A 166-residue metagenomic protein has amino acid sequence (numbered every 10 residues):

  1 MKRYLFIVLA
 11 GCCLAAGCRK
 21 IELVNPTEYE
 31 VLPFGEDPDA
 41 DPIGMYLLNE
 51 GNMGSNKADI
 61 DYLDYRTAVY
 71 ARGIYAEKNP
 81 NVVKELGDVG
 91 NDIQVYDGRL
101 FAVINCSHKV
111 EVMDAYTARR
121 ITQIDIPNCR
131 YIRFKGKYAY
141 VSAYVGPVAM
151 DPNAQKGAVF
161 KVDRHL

Functional and structural regions predicted by a protein language model:
M1-I7, G11, A15-M45: Bacterial Sec-dependent N-terminal signal peptides
E22-T27, V69-E85, Y116-I124, L166: A short beta-strand motif characteristic of beta-propeller blades
E30-G35, G87-D92, P127-G136: Repeated scaffold domains used in trafficking and secretory/extracellular systems, primarily beta-propellers
D41-M45, D97-R99, G136-K137: Short coil/turn segments that connect the beta-strands within blades of beta-propeller domains
M53-N56, V103-C106, P147-G157: Short, solvent-exposed loop/turn segments at conserved positions within beta-propeller repeat blades
D59-D61, K109-E111, G157-F160: A short loop-to-beta-strand structural motif that recurs across blades of beta-propeller domains
